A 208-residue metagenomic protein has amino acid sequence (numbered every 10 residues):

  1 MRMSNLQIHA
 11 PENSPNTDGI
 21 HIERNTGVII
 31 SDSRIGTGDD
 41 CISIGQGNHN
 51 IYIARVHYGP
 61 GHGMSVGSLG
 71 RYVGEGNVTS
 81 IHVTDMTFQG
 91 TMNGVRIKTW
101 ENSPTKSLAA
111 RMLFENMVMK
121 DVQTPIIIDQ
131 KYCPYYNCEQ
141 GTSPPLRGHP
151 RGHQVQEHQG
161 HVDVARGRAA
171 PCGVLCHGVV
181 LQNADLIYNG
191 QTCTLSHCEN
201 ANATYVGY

Functional and structural regions predicted by a protein language model:
M1-Y208: Extracellular/periplasmic carbohydrate-active domains that bind, remodel, or depolymerize complex polysaccharides
